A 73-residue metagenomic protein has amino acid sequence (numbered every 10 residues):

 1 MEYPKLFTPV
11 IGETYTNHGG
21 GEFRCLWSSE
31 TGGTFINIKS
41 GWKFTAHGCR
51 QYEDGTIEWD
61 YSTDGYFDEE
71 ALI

Functional and structural regions predicted by a protein language model:
M1-V10: Mixed-charge, Lys/Arg-rich low-complexity intrinsically disordered regions
G12-G19: Tryptophan-anchored aromatic micro-motifs
G19-E22, W42: Short acidic/polar mixed-charge low-complexity motifs
G21-E30: Short beta-strand-centered aromatic/proline hotspots
G33-K39: Short, solvent-exposed secondary-structure boundary/capping segments
G41-I73: Intrinsically disordered, low-complexity, charged/polar segments
